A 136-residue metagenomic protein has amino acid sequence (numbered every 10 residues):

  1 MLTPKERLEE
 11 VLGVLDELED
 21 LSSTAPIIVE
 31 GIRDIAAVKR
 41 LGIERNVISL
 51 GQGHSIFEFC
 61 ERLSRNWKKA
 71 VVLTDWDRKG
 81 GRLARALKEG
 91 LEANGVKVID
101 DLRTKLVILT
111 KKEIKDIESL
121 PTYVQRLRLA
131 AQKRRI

Functional and structural regions predicted by a protein language model:
M1-P26, I32, F59: Phosphate-handling DNA/RNA-contact segment within nucleic-acid enzymes
A25-I27, A70-V71: Generic beta-sheet signal
I32, R40-L41, N46, L50-I136: TOPRIM fold recognition
